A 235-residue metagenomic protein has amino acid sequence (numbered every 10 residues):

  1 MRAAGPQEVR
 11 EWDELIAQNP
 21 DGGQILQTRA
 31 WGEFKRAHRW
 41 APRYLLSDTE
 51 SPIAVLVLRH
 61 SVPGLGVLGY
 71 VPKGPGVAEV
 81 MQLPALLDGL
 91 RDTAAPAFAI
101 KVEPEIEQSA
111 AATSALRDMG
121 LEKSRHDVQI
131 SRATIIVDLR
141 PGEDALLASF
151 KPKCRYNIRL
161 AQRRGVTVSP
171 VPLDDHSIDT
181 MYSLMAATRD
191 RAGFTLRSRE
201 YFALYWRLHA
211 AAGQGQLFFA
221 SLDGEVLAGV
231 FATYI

Functional and structural regions predicted by a protein language model:
A3-T49, I53-L65, E105-S109, S114 (+1 more regions): A conserved beta-strand-loop-helix scaffold within acyl/acetyltransferase catalytic domains
L45-D48, G89-A95: Alpha-helix C-terminal capping segments
L65-V77, A133: Conserved acetyl-CoA binding element of GNAT-fold acetyltransferases
P72-G74, E103, T233: Conserved residues at the C-terminal ends of beta-strands
A78-M81, R191: A generic structural signal for short coil/turn motifs at secondary-structure boundaries
V80-R91: Conserved acetyl-CoA-binding loop-helix of GNAT-fold acetyltransferases
A95-I106: Conserved GNAT acetyl-CoA-binding A-motif
